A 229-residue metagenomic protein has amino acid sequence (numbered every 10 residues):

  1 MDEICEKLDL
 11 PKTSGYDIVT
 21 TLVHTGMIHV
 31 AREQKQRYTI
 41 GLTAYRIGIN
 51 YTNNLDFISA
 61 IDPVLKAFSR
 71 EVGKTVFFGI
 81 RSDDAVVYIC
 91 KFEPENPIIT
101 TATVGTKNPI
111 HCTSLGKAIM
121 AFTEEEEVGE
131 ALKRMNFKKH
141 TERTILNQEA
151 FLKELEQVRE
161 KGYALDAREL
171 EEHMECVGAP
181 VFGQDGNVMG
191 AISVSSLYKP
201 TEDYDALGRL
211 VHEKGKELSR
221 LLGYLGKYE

Functional and structural regions predicted by a protein language model:
M1-N54: N-terminal helix-turn-helix
K35-Q36, V76, C176-G178: Short loop/turn microsegments at loop-to-beta-strand junctions
T43-S69, T100: Conserved segment of winged-helix/HTH DNA-binding domains
E71-V76, E160: Short N-terminal helix-loop-first-beta-strand/juxtamembrane motif that initiates sensory/input modules
F78-D83, F92: Short hydrophobic alpha-helical segments used for membrane anchoring or interfacial signaling
I98-E169: Short, solvent-exposed recognition segments
E127-E130, N136-K138, G215-E229: Cysteine/selenocysteine-centered motifs that mediate thiol-based redox chemistry or coordinate metal-sulfur cofactors
T144-E217: Extended hydrophobic
